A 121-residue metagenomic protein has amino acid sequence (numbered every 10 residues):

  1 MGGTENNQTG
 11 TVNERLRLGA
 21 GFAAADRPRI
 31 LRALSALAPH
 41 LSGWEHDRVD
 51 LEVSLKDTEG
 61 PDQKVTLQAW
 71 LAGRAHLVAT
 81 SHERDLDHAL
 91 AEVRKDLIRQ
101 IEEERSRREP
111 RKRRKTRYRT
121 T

Functional and structural regions predicted by a protein language model:
M1-T121: N-terminal, polar/charged subdomain of small-to-medium soluble alpha/beta proteins
